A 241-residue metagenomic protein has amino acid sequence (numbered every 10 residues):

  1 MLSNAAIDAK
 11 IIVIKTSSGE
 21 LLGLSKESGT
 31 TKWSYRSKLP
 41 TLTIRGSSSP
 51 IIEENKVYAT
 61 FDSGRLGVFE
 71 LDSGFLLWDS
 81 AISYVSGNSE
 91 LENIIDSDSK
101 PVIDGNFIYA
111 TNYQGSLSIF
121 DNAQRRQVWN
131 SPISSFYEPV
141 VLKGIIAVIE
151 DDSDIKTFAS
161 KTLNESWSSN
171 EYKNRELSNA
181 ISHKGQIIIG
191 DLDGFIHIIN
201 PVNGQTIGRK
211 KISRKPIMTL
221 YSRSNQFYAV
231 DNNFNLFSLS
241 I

Functional and structural regions predicted by a protein language model:
M1-D8, T31-E54, F75-G105, Q127-K143 (+2 more regions): Extracytoplasmic beta-rich repeat domains
A9, T16-S17, F61-D62, G105 (+4 more regions): Structural signature of WD-repeat beta-propellers
S25-G29, E70-G74, D121-Q124, A159-L163 (+2 more regions): Short loop/turn segments that connect beta-strands within beta-propeller blades
A110-Q114, S118-F120: Structural recognition of beta-strand segments within beta-rich domains
I145-S160, N164-I198: Loop/turn-rich, solvent-exposed surfaces of beta-rich toroidal or solenoidal domains
T162, D191-N235, S240-I241: C-terminal closing repeat unit and adjoining cap/tail of repeat-based domains
